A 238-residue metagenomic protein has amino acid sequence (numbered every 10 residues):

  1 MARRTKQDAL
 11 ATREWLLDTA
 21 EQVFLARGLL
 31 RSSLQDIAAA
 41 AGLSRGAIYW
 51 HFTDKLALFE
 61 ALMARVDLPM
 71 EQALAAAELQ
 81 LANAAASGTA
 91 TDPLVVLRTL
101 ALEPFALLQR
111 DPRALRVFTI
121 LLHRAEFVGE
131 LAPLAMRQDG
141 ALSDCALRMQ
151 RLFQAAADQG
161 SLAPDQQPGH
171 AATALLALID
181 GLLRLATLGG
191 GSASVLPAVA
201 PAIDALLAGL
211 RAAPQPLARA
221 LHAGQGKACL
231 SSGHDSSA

Functional and structural regions predicted by a protein language model:
M1-R27, R31-L43, L56-E60, G233: Basic, helix-initiating cap at the start of DNA-binding domains
G46: Key DNA-contact positions within bacterial/archaeal DNA-binding proteins
Y49-F52, L56, V66: A short His-aromatic
A61, A75-R116, P168, A172-L175 (+2 more regions): Hydrophobic alpha-helical connector segments
A64-M70: Short, basic, alpha-helical segments at the C-terminal edge of helix-turn-helix-like DNA-binding modules
T99-L107, S143-Q159, T173-A238: C-terminal peripheral helix-coil segments that are non-catalytic and often amphipathic
L102-Q150: Short secondary-structure transition hinges
